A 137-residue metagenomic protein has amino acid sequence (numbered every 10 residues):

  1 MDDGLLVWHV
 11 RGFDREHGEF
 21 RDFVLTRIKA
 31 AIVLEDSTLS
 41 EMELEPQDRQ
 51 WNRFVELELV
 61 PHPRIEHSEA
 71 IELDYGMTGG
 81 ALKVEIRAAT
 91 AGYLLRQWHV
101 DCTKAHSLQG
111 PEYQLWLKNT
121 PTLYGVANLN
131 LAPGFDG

Functional and structural regions predicted by a protein language model:
M1-H67, L73, F135-G137: Core beta-strand-centered patch of the WYL/Sm-like small regulatory domain
R53-G137: Polybasic (Lys/Arg-rich)
